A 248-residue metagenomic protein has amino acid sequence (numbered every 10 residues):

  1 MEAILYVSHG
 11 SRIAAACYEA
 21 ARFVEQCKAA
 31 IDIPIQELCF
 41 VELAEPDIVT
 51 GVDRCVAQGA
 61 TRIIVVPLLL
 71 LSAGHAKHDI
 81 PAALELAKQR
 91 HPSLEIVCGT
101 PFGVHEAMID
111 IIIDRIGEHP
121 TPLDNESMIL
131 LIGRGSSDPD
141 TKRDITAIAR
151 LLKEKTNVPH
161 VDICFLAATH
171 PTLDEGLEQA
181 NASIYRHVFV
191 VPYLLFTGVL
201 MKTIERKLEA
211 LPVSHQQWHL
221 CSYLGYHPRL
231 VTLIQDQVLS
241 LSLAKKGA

Functional and structural regions predicted by a protein language model:
M1-A248: Active-site-proximal alpha-helix that buttresses catalytic centers in soluble enzyme cores
